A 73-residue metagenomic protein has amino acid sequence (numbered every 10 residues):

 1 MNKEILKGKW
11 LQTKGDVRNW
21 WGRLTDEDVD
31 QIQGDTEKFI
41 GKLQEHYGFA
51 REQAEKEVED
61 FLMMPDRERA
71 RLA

Functional and structural regions predicted by a protein language model:
M1-A73: Intrinsically disordered, low-complexity, hydrophilic segments
